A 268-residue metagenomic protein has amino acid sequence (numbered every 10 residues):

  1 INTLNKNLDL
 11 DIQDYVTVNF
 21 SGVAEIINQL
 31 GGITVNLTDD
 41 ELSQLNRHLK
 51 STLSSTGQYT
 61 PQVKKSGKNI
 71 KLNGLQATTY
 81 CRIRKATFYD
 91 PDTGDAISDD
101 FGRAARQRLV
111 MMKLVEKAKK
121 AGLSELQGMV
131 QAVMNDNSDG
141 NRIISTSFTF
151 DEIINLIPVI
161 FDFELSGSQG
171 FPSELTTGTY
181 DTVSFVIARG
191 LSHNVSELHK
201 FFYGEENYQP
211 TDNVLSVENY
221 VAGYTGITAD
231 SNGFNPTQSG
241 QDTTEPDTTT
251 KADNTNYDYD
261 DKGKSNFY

Functional and structural regions predicted by a protein language model:
I1, N5, E41-S66, I83 (+7 more regions): Generic detector of bulky aromatic hydrophobic side chains
I1-N5, F20-A24, N28-L30, G74 (+6 more regions): Extracytoplasmic/secreted envelope proteins and their assembly/folding machinery, especially bacterial periplasmic
I1-T56, I144-I153, F163: Amphipathic, coiled-coil-like alpha-helical scaffolding segments used for oligomerization/assembly
L4-D14, S66-K68, T93-G102, V115-K120 (+3 more regions): Second-shell loop/turn segments in exported
L8-D9, N28-Q29, I70-G74, R103-A105 (+4 more regions): Extracellular/periplasmic catalytic domains that process cell-envelope and extracellular macromolecules
D14-T17, T79-Y80, G167-P172: Structural recognition of the beta-strand scaffold that forms the well-ordered cores of secreted hydrolase catalytic
N28-M129: Flexible, polar/acidic helix-loop-strand segments at domain edges
S124-Y268: C-terminal solvent-exposed extensions
